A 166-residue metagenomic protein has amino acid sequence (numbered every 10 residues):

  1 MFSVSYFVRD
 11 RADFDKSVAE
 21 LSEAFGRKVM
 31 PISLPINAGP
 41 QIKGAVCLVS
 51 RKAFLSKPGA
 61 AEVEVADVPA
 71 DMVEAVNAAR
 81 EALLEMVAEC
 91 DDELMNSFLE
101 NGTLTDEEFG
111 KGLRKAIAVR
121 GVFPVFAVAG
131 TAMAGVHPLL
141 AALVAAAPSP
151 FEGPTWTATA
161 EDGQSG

Functional and structural regions predicted by a protein language model:
M1-G166: Structural and coupling elements of P-loop NTPases
